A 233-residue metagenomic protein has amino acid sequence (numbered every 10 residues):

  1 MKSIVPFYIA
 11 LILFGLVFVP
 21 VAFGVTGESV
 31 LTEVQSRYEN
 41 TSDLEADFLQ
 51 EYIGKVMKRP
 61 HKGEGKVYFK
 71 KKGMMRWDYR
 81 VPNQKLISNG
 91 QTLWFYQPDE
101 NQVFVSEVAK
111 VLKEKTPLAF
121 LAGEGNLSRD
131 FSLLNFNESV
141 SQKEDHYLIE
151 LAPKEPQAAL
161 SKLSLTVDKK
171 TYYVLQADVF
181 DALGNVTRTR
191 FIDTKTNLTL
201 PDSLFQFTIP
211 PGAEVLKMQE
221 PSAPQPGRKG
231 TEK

Functional and structural regions predicted by a protein language model:
M1-I9: Bacterial N-terminal signal peptides that target proteins for export
Y8-V19: Bacterial N-terminal signal peptides
V17-P60, G73-M74, I209-K233: N-terminal leader/targeting segments and the immediate start of mature chains
R59-K66, N185: Amphipathic hydrophobic-ligand
K66-T116, T187-R188: An acidic-aromatic
T92-A152: Surface-exposed, polar helix/loop patches in the mature regions of secreted/periplasmic/lumenal proteins that form
N126-M218: Gly/Pro-enriched, hydrophobic low-complexity segments that function as extracytoplasmic propeptides/linkers
